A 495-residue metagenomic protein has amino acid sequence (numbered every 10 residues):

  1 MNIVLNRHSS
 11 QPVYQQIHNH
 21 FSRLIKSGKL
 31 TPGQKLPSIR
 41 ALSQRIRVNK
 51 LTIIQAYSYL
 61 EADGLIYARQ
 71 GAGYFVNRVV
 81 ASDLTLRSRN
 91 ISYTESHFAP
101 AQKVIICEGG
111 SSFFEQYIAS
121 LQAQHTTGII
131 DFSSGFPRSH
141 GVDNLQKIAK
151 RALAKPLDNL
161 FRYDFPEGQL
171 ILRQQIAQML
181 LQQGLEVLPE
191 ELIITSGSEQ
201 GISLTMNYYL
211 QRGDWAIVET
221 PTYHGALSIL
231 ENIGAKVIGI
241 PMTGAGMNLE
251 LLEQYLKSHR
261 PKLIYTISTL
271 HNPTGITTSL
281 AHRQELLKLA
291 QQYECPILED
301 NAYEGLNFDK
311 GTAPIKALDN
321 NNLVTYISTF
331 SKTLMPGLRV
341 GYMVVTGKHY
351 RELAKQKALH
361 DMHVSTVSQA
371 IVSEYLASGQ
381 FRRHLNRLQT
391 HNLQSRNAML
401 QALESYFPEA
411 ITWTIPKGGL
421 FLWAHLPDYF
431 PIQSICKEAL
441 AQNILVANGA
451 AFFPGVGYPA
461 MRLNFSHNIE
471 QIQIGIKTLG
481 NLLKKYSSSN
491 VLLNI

Functional and structural regions predicted by a protein language model:
M1-R151, A354, A358-V364, E374 (+8 more regions): N-terminal basic, amphipathic alpha-helical segments
I46, I233, H259, Q292-Y293 (+3 more regions): Helix C-cap/helix->beta junction micro-motif
Y67-A68, V187, V446: Short beta-strand "wing" residues that participate in macromolecule-binding interfaces
G71, G305, G311, A317-E352: Active-site PLP attachment segment
A154, N159-Y293, E304-L318, N392 (+1 more regions): Conserved core of the PLP fold type I
L353-H360, S378-L400: Structural signature of PLP-dependent enzymes
T390-L400, T412-H425: Conserved glycine-rich beta-strand-loop-beta hairpin in the small C-terminal domain of fold type I
